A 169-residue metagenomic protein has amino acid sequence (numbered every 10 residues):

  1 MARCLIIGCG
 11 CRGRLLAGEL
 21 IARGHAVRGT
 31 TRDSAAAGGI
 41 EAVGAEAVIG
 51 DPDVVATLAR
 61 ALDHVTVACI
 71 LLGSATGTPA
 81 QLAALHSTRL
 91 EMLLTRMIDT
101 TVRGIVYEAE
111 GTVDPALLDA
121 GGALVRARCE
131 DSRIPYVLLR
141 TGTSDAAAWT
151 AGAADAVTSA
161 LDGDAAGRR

Functional and structural regions predicted by a protein language model:
R3, A26-V27, R103-G104: Residues at the starts of beta-strands that form the adenosine-phosphate
C4-C9: Conserved N-terminal Rossmann-fold NAD(P)-binding element of oxidoreductases
G13-R14: N-terminal Rossmann-fold NAD(P) dinucleotide-binding loop
L20: Aromatic pocket-lining residues of Rossmann-like dinucleotide-binding sites
G29, A35-E91: NAD(P)H-binding glycine-rich loop region in Rossmannoid oxidoreductase-like domains and their noncatalytic homologs
E91-S132, V137, T141: Conserved Rossmann-fold NAD(P)-dependent oxidoreductase catalytic core, especially the SDR/UDP-sugar
T143-R169: Glycine-rich phosphate/pyrophosphate-binding loop and the adjoining helix
